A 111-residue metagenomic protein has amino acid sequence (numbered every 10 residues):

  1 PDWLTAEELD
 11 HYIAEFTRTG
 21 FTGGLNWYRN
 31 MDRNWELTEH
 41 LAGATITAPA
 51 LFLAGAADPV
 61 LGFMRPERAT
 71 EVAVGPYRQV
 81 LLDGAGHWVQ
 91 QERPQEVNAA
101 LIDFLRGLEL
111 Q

Functional and structural regions predicted by a protein language model:
P1-L53, A57-V60: Alpha/beta-hydrolase
A6-D10, A14, N26, R68-E71 (+3 more regions): Replace "anionic and nucleotidyl ligands
G24, G62-P66, R93: Residues at alpha-helix caps and immediate loop-helix transition turns in enzyme cores, especially N- and C-cap
D32, A44, A48, T70 (+2 more regions): Solvent-exposed, non-transmembrane amphipathic alpha-helical segments
G43-A44, L51-A85: Conserved loop-alpha-helix segment in the C-terminal half of the alpha/beta-hydrolase fold that carries the catalytic
G75-Q111: Catalytic active-site module of serine/aspartate enzymes centered on a nucleophile-bearing elbow/loop
